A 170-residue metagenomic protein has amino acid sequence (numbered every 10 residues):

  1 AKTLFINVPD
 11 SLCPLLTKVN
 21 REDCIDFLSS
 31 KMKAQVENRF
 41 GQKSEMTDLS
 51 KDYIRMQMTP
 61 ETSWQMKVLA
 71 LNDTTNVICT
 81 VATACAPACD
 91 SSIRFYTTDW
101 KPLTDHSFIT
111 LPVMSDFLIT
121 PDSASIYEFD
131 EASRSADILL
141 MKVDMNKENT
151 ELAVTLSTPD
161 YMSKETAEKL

Functional and structural regions predicted by a protein language model:
A1-L69: Terminal domain-start segments
L49-S50, A70-V77, M145-L152: Short, solvent-exposed coil/turn segments at beta-strand boundaries
I54-Q57, T80-C85, V154-T158: Short beta-strand segments that buttress and anchor functional surface loops
M56-Q57, T83-C89, E165-L170: Short consensus segments that form the blades of beta-propeller domains, in both extracellular/periplasmic
P60-C85, M114-D122: Amphipathic repeat-derived elements
E61-W64, C79, A88-I93, A136-L140: Short, surface-exposed coil-to-beta transition loops
T74-P112: Mid-length scaffold segments of soluble, non-membrane domains
H106-L170: Short aromatic loop motif centered on NTY/YTY
